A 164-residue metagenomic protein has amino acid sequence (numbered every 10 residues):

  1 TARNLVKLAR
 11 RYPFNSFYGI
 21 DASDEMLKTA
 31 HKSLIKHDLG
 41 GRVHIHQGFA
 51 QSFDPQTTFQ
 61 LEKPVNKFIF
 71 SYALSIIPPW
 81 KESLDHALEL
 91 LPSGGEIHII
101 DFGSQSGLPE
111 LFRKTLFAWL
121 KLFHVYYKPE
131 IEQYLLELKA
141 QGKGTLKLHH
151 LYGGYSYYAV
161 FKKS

Functional and structural regions predicted by a protein language model:
T1-F53: Class I SAM-dependent methyltransferase SAM/SAH-binding core
R11, L39, L61, A140-G142: Short, structurally constrained coil/turn elements that cap an alpha-helix or connect an alpha-helix to the following
Q51-F68: A short acidic, Gly/Pro-enriched loop at the edge of an enzyme's catalytic core that lines a small-molecule cofactor
S52-D54, I76, G94, Q105-S106: Feature marks short, surface-exposed loop/turn motifs that line or immediately flank catalytic pockets and channel
N66-W80: A short SAM/SAH-binding and catalytic strip from SAM-dependent methyltransferases
K81-S93: A short glycine-rich, Lys/Arg-flanked "PGG" loop and its adjoining helix->strand segment in the class I
H98-Y157: C-terminal alpha-helical "lid/dimerization" subdomain adjacent to the S-adenosyl-L-methionine
Y158-S164: C-terminal lobe and adjacent flexible extensions of AdoMet/dcAdoMet transferase-like proteins
